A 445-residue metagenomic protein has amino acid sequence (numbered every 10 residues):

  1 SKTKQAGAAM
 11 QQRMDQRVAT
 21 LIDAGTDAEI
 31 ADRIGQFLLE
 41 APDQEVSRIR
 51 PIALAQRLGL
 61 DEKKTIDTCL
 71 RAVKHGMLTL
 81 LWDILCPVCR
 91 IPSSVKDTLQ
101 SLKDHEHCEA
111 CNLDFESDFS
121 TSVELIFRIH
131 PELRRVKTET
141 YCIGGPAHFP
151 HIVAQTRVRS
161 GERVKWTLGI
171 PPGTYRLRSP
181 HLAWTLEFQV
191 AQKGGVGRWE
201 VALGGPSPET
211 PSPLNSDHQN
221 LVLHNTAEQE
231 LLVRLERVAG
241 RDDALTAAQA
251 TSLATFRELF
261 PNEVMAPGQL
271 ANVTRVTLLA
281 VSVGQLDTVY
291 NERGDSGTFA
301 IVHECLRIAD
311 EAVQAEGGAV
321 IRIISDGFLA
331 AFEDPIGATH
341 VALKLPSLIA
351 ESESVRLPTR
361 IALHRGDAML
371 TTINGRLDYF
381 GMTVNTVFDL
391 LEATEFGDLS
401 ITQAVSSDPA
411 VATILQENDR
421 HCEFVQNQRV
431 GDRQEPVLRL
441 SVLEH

Functional and structural regions predicted by a protein language model:
A6-R17, T26-D27, F396-H445: Intrinsically disordered, glycine/charged-rich C-terminal tails and inter-domain linkers that flank nucleotidyl cyclase
D15-D97: A broadly conserved sequence feature marking short terminus-proximal activation segments in nucleic acid-centric
V73-Y141: Cys/His-rich short segments
R135-A239: N-terminal accessory interaction module
D217-V273: Regulatory cytosolic signal-relay segments
E263, P267-H340: Catalytic NTP-binding/metal-coordinating core of nucleotidyl cyclase/transferase enzymes
A280-V281, A312-H340, K344, L348-M382: Catalytic core of nucleotidyl cyclases, primarily class III adenylyl/guanylyl cyclases
S352, V384-S407: Catalytic/regulatory signature loops of cyclic-dinucleotide turnover enzymes and related class III nucleotidyl cyclases
